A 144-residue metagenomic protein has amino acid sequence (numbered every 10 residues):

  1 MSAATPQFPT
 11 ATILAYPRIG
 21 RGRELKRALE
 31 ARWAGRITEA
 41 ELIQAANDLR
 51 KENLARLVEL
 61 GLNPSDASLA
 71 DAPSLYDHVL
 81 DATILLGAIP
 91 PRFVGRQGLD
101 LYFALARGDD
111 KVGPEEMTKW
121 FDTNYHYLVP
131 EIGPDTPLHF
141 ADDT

Functional and structural regions predicted by a protein language model:
M1-T144: Domain-level signal for soluble alpha/beta catalytic cores
